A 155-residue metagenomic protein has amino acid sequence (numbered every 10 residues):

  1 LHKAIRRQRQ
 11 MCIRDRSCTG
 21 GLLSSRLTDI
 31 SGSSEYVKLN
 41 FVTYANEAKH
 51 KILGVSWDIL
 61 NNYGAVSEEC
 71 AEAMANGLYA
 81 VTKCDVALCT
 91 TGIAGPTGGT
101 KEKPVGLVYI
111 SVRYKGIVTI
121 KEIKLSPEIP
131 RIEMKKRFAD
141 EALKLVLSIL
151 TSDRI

Functional and structural regions predicted by a protein language model:
L1, L60, R131: Generic anion/oxyanion-binding catalytic loop in active/binding sites
L1-R9, I13: Single conserved hydrophobic/aromatic residue that forms the stacking wall/gate of nucleotide- or nucleobase-binding
A4-R6, Y36, K103-V105: A generic fold-level signal
R6-R7, T28, Y79: Surface-exposed amphipathic alpha-helices with a cationic face
R14-T19, T90: A short, small-residue-rich loop immediately preceding and capping a beta-strand
S17-V66: Glycine-rich, small/polar surface segments that engage phosphate groups of diverse ligands
E68-T90, G95-I155: C-terminal binding/interaction regions
